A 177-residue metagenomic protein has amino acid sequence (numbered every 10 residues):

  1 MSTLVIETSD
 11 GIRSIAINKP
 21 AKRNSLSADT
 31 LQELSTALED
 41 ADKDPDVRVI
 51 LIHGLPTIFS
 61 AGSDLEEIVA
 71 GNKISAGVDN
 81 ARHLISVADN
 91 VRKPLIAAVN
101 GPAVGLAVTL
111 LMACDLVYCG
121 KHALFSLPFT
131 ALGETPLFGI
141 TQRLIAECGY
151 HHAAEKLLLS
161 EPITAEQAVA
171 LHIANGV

Functional and structural regions predicted by a protein language model:
M1-L55, S86: Conserved CoA-thioester-binding segment of acyl-CoA-metabolizing enzymes
I15, I52, D64, L110-M112 (+1 more regions): Hydrophobic/aromatic residues within transmembrane alpha-helices of multi-pass small-molecule transporters
S25-A28, A61, A70, L158-L159 (+1 more regions): Phosphate-coordinating loops and pocket residues in cytosolic domains that bind phosphorylated ligands
T30-E33, N80, L110: Hydrophobic alpha-helical membrane-association signature
G54-N90, A103, G133: Glycine- (often His-adjacent) and acidic-residue-rich active-site loop that binds/positions the CoA thioester
D89-V177: Crotonase-fold acyl-CoA enzyme core
